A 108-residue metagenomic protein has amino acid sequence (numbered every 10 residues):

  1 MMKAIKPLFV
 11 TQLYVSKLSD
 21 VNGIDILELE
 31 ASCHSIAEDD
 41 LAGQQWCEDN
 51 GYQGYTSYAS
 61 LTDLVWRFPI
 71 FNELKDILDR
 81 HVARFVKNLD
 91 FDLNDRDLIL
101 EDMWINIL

Functional and structural regions predicted by a protein language model:
M2-D90: Non-heme Fe(II)/2-oxoglutarate
Q12, I99-E101: Residues that flank catalytic or metal-binding motifs in active/ligand-binding sites
L93-R96: Histidine-dependent nucleotide/RNA phosphoesterase domain, centered on the 2H-phosphoesterase fold with its duplicated
M103-L108: Conserved short histidine dyad/triad with adjacent acidic residue
